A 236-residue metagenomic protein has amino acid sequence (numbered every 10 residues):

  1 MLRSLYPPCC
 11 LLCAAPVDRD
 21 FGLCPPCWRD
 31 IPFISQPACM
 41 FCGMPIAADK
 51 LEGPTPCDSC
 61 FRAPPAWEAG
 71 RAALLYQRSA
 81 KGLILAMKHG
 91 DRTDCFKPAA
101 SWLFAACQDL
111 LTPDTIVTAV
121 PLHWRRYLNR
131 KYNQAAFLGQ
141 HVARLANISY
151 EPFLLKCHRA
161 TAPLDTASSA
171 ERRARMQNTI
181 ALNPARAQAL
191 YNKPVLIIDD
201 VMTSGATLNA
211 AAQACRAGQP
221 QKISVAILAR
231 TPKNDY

Functional and structural regions predicted by a protein language model:
M1-D199, T203-Y236: Glycine-rich phosphate/pyrophosphate-handling loop used in enzymes and phosphotransfer proteins
